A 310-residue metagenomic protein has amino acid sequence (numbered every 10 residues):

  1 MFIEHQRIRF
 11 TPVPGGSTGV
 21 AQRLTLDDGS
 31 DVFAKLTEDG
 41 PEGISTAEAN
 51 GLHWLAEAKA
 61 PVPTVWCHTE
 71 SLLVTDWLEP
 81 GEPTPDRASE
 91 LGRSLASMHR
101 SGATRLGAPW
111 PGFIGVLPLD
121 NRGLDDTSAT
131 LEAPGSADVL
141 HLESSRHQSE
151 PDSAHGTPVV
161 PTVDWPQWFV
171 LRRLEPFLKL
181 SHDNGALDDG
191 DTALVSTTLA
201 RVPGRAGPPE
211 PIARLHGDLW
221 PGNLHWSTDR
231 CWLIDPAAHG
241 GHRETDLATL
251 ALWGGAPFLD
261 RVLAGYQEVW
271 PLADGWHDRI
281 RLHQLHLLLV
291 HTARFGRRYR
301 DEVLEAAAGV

Functional and structural regions predicted by a protein language model:
M1-F10: Juxta-kinase regulatory segment immediately upstream of eukaryotic protein kinase catalytic domains
P12-Q22, L26-D164: ATP-binding pocket architecture of kinase catalytic cores
K59, H99-G107, S181, A206 (+2 more regions): A general structural signal marking secondary-structure boundaries and capping sites
E132-E143, H147-R205: Hydrophobic, aromatic-enriched interface-forming segments
P158, P166, V170, K179 (+4 more regions): Active-site Asp-x-Gly
D188-C231: A mid-sequence, solvent-exposed acidic-amphipathic segment
R261, H291-V310: ATP/Mg2+ or Mg2+-diphosphate-binding catalytic cores that bind nucleotide phosphates or diphosphates via glycine-rich
R281-L289: Hydrophobic alpha-helical segments that form the core of small-molecule binding pockets and/or dimer interfaces
